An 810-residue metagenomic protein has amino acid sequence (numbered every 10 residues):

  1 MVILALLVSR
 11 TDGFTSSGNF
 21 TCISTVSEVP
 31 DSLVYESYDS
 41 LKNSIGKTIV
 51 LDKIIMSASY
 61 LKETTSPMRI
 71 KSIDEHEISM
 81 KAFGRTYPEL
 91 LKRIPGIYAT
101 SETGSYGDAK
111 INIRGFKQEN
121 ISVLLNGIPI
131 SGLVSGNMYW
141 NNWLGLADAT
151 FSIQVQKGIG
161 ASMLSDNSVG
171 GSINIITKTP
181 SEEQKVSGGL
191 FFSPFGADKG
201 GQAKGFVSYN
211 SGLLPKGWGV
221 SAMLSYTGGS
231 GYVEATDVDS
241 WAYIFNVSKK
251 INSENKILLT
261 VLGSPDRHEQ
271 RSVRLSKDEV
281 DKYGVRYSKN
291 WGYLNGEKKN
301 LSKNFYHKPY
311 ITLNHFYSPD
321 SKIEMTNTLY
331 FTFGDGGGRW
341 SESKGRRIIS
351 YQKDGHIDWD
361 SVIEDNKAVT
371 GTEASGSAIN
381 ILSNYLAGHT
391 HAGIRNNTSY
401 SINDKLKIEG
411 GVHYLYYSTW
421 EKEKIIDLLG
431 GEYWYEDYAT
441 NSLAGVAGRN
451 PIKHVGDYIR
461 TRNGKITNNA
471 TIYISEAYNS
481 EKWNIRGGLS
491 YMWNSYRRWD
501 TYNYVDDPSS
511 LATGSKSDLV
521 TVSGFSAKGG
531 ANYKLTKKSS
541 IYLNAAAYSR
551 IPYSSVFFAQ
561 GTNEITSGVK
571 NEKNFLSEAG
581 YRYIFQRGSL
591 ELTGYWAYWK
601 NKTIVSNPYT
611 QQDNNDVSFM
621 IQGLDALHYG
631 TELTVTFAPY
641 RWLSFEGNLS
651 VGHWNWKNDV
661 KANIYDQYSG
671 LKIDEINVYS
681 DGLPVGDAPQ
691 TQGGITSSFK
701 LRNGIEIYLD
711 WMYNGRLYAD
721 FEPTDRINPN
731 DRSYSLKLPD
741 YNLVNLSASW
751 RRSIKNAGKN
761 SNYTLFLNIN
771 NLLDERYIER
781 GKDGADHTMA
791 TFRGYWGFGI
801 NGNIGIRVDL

Functional and structural regions predicted by a protein language model:
F20-M80, Q118: Short, acidic, small-residue-rich periplasmic hinge/interaction motif at the N-terminus of Gram-negative outer-membrane
K110, P129-K157, E182, E279 (+1 more regions): Short acidic/polar hinge/loop motifs at secondary-structure boundaries that mediate gating or recognition
L144-G189: A beta-strand signature from Gram-negative outer-membrane beta-barrel systems, especially the internal plug domain
K199-G228, Y232-R271, Y306, I311-D320: Transmembrane beta-barrel wall of Gram-negative outer-membrane proteins
N210, L262, N532, L543 (+3 more regions): Conserved C-terminal beta-signal and adjacent last beta-strands/turns of outer-membrane beta-barrel proteins
V273-D278, S495-P508, L519, N532-E578 (+6 more regions): Surface-exposed extracellular loop regions of Gram-negative outer-membrane beta-barrel proteins, predominantly
D404, W596-Y598, F619-P723: Gram-negative outer-membrane beta-barrel transporters
K407-T536, F558, K661: Signature of Gram-negative outer-membrane beta-barrel scaffolds
